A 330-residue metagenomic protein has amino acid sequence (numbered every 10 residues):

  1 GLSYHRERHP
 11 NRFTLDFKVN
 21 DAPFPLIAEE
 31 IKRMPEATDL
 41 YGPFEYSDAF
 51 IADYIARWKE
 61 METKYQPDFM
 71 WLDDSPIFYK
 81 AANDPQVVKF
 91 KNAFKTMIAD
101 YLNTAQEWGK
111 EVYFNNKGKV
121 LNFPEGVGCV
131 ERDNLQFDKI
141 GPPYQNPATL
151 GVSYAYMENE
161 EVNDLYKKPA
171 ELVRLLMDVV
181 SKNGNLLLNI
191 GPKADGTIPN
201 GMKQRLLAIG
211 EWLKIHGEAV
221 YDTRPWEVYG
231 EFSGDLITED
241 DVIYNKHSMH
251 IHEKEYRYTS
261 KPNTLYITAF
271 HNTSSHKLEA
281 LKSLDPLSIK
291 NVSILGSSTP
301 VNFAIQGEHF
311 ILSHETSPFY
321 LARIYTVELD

Functional and structural regions predicted by a protein language model:
G1-D330: Mature catalytic domains of secreted/periplasmic carbohydrate-active enzymes
